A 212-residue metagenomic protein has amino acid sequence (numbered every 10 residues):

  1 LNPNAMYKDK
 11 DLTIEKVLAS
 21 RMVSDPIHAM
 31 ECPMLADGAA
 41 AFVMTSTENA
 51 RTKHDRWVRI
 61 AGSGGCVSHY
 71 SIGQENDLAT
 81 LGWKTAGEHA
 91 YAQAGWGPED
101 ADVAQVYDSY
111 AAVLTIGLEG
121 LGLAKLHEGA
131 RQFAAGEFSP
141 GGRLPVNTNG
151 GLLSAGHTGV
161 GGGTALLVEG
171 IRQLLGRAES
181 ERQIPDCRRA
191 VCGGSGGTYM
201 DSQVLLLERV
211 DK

Functional and structural regions predicted by a protein language model:
L1-A79, Q93, D100, L118-Q132 (+2 more regions): Acyl-thioester C-C bond-transforming condensing/cleaving domain
E75-D77, L81-A112: Long, well-ordered mid-to-C-terminal structural blocks that present hydrophobic/aromatic surfaces
T115: A small-molecule sensor/coupling module
